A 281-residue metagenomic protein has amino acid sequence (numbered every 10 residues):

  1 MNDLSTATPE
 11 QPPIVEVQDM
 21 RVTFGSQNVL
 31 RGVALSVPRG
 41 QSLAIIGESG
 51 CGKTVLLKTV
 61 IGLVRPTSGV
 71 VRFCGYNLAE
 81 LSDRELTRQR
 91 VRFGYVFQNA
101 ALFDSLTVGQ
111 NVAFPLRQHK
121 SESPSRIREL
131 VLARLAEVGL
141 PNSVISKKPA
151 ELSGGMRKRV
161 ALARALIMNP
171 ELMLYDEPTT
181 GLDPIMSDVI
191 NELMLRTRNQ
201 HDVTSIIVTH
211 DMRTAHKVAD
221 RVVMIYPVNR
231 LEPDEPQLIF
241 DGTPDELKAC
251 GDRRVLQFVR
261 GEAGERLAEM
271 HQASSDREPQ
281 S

Functional and structural regions predicted by a protein language model:
I61: Helix-to-loop junction immediately C-terminal to a conserved catalytic motif
G69-N77: Conserved ABC transporter NBD signature motif
Y76-N77, P124-S143: Conserved ABC ATPase "signature" region
S105-F114: Short coil-to-helix segment of the ABC ATPase nucleotide-binding domain corresponding to the Q-loop/switch region
K148-L152, M156: Conserved ABC ATPase signature
N169: Conserved catalytic motifs of ABC-family nucleotide-binding domains
M173-D176: Catalytic Walker B motif of ABC-type/P-loop ATPase nucleotide-binding domains
